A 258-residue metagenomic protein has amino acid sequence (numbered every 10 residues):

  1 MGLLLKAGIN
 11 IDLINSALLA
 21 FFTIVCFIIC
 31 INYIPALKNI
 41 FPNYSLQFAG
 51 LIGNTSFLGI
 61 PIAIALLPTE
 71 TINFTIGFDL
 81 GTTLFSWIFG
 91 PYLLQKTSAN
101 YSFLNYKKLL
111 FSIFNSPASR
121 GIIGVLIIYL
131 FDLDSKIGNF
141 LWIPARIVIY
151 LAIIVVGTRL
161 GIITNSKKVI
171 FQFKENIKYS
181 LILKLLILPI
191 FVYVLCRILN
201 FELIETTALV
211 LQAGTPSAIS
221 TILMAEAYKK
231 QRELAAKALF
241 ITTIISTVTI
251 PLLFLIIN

Functional and structural regions predicted by a protein language model:
M1-N258: Alpha-helical transmembrane segments of multi-pass small-molecule/ion transporters
